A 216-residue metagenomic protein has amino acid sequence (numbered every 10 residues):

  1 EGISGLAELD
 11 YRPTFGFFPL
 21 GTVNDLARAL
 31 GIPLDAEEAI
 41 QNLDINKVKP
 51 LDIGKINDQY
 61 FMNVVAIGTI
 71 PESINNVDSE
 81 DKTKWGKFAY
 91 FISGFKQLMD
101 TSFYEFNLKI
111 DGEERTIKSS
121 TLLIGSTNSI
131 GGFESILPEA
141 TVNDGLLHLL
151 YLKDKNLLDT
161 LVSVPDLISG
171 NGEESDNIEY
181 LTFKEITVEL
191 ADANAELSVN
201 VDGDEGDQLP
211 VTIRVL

Functional and structural regions predicted by a protein language model:
E1: Glycine-rich N-terminal segment of FAD-binding domains in flavoprotein oxidoreductases, spanning the beta-loop-helix
S4-I124: Catalytic core of DAGKc-family lipid kinases
A66, L123-I136, E205: Glycine-rich phosphate/pyrophosphate-binding beta-alpha loops
I67-G68, N128-I130, K155, A193-N194: Active-site/binding-pocket entry motifs
I70-S73, T116-K118, I130-F133, L157-T160: Short acidic/glycine-rich loop or secondary-structure boundary segments that cap or lie
D81-A89, I124, P138-D159: Gly/Ser/Thr-rich active-site loops/lids in small-molecule metabolic enzymes that frequently grip phosphoryl groups
L98-D100, N143, Y180: A short catalytic or substrate-binding loop motif that flags glycine-/basic-rich loops and adjacent residues that bind
I110, T116, T141, Y151-L216: ATP/nucleoside-binding phosphotransfer catalytic cores, i.e., glycine-rich phosphate-binding loops
